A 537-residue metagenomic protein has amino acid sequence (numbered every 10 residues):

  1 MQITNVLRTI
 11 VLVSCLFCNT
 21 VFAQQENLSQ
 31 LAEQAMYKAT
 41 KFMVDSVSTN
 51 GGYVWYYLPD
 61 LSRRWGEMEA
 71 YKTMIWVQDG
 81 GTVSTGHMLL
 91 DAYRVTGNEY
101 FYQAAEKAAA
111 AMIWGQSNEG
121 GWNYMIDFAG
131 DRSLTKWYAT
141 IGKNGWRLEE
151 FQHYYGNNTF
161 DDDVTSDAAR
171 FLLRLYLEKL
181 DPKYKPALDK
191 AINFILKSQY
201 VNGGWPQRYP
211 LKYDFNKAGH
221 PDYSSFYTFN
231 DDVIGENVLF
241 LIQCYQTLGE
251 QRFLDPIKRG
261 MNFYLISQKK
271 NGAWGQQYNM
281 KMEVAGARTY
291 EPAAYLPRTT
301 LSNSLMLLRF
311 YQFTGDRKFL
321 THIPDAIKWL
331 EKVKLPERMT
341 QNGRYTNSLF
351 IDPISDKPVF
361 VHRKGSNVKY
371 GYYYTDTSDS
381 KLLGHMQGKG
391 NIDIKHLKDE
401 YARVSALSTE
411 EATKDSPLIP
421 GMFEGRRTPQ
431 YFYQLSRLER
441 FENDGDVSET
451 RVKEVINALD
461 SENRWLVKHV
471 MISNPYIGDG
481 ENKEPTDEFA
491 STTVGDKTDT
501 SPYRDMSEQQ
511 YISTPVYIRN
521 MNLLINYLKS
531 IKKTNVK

Functional and structural regions predicted by a protein language model:
M1-Q25: Bacterial Sec-dependent N-terminal signal peptides
L7-R8, L12-V13, V44, I113 (+1 more regions): Residue-level signal for the start and early helices of compact helical domains
L7-R8, V13-L16, A32, N98 (+2 more regions): Generic alpha-helix initiation/capping and coil-helix boundary signal
Q24-F42, K107, W146-H153, D167-R170 (+10 more regions): Terminal, non-catalytic domain-edge segments
V47-E236, L254, Q268-A294, P336-G390 (+2 more regions): Extended ligand-binding groove/face enriched in aromatic
I195, Y264-L265, L330: Phospho-regulatory, low-complexity intrinsically disordered termini
